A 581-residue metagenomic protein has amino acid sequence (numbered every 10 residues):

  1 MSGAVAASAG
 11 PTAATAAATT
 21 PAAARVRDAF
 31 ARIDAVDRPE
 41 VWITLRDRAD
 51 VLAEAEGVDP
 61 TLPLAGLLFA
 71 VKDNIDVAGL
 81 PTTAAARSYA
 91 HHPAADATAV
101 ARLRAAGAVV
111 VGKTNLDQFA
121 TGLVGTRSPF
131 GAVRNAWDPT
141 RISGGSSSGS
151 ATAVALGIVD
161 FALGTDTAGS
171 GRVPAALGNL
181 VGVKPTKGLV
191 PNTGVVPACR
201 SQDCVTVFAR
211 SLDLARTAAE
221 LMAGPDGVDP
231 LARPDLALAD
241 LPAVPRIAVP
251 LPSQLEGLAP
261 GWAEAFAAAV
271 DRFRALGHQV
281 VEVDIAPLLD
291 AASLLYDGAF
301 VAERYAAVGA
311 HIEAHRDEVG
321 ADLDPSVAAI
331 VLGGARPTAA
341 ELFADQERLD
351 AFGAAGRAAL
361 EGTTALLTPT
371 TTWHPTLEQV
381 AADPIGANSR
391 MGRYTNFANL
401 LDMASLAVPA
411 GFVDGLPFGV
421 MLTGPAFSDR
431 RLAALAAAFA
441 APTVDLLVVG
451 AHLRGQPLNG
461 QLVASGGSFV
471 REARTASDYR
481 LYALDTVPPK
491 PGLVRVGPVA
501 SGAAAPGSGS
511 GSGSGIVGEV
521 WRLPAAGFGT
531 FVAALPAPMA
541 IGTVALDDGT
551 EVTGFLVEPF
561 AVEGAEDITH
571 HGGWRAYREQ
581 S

Functional and structural regions predicted by a protein language model:
S2-T167, D271-R272, L462-V463: Gly/Ser-rich catalytic/binding loops embedded in alpha/beta enzyme cores
A29, G66, A105, L156-V159 (+10 more regions): Glycine-rich, small-residue loops and helix-cap segments that act as flexible hinges at active-site edges
T44, A84-A86, G309, L458-T475: Short Gly/aromatic-enriched secondary-structure transition segments
E56, P260-V283, V308-E318, L342-T363: Acyltransferase
L64-A84, V244, A299-D350, P409-P417: Short helix-loop capping/hinge segments that flank enzyme active sites or metal/cofactor-binding pockets
D96-A97, A101-A219, N399-M421: Short glycine/serine-rich loop segments
K184-E264, A268-A269, P287, E318 (+3 more regions): A short helix-breaking turn/cap at a secondary-structure junction
A473-A504, G513, W521: Basic, polyanion-binding surface patches
